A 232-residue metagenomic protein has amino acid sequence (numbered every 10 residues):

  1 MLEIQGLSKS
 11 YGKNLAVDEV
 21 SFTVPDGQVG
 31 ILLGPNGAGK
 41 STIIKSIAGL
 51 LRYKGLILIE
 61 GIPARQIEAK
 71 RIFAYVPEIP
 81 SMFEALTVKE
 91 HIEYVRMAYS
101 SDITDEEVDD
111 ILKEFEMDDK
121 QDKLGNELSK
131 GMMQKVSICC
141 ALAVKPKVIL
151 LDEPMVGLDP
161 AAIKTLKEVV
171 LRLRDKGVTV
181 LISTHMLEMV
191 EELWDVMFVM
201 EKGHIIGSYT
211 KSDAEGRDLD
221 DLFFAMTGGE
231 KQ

Functional and structural regions predicted by a protein language model:
A48: Helix-to-loop junction immediately C-terminal to a conserved catalytic motif
G55-A69: Conserved ABC transporter NBD signature motif
E93, M97, I103-K120: Conserved ABC ATPase "signature" region
L124-G131: Conserved ABC ATPase signature
I149-E153: Catalytic Walker B motif of ABC-type/P-loop ATPase nucleotide-binding domains
K164-K176: Helical segment within the ABC ATPase nucleotide-binding domain
